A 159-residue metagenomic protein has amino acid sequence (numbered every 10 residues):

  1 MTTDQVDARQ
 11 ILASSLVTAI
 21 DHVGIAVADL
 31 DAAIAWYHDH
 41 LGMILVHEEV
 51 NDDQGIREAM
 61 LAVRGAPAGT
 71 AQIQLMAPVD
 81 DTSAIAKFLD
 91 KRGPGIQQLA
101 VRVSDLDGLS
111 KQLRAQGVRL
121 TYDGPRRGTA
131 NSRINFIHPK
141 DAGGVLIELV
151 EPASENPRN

Functional and structural regions predicted by a protein language model:
T2-L16, A59-M60, A68, V101 (+1 more regions): Vicinal oxygen chelate
L16-A19, D90-I96: Short glycine-enriched loop/turn motifs at secondary-structure junctions
V23: Conserved structured catalytic cores and adjacent interaction surfaces of nucleotide-binding/hydrolyzing enzymes
A33-H38, L61, L113: Conserved active-site tyrosine of GNAT-family acetyltransferases
H40-V46, G117-Y122: Short Pro/Gly-enriched beta-strand edge/turn motifs at strand-loop
I44-D90, A130-A153: Conserved short beta-strand elements that form part of the metal-binding/catalytic scaffold of enzyme active sites
